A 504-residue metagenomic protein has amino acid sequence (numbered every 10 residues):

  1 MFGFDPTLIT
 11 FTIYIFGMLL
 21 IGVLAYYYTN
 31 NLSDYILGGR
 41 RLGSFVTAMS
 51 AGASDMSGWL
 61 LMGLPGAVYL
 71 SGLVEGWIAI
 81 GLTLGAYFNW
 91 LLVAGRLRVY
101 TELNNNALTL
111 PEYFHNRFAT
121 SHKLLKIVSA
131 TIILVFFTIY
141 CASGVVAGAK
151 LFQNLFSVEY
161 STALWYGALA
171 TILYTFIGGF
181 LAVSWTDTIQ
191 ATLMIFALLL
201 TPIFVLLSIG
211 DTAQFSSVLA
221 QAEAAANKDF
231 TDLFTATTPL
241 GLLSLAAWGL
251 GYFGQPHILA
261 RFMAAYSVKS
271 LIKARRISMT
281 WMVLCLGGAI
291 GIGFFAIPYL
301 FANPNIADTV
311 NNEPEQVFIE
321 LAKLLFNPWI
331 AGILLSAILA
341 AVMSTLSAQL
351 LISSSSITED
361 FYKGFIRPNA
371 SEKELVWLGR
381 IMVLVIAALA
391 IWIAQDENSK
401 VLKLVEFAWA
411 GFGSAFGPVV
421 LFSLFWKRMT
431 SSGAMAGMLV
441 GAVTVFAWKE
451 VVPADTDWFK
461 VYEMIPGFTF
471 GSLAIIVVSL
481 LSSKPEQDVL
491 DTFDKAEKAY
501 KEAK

Functional and structural regions predicted by a protein language model:
M1-K504: Membrane-embedded helix-loop-helix hairpins and adjacent transmembrane boundary segments in multi-pass transporters
